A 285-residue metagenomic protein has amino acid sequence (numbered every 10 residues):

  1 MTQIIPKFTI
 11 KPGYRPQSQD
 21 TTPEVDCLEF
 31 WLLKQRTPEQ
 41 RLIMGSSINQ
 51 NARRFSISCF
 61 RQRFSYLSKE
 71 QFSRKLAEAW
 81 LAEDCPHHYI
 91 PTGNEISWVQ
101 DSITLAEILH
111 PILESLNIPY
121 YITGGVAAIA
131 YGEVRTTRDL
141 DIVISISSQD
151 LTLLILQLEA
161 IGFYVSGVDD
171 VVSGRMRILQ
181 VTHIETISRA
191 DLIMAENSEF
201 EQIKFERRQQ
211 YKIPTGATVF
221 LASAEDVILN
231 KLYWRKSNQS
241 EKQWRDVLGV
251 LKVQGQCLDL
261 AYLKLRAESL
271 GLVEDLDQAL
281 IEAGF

Functional and structural regions predicted by a protein language model:
T2-S97, D101: N-terminus-biased detector of the onset of the functional/mature region
I4-P6, Q17-S18, D84-F285: Compositionally biased terminal segments of proteins
